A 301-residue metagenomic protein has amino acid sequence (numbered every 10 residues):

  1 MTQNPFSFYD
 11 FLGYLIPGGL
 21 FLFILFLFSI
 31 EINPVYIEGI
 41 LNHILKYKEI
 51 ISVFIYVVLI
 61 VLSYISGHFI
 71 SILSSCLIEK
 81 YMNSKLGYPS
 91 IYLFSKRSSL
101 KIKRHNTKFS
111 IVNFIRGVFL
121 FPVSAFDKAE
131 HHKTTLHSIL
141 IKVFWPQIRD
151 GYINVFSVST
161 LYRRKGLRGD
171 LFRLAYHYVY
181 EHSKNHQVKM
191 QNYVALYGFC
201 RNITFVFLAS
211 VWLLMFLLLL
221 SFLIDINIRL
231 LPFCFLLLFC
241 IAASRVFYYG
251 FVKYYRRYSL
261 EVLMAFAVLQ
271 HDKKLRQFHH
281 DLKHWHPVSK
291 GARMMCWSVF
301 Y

Functional and structural regions predicted by a protein language model:
M1-A129, M215-R256, V268: N-terminal first transmembrane alpha-helix
M1-F11, L15, F247-Y301: Cytosolic/matrix-facing juxtamembrane and C-terminal tails of multi-pass cellular membrane proteins
P5-I16, Y176-L223: Transmembrane alpha-helical segments and their cytosolic interface motifs in multi-pass membrane proteins
S29, L45-E49, S110, L120-F121 (+6 more regions): Short, flexible coil/linker elements and helix-boundary hinge sites characteristic of intrinsically disordered
E79-N185: Charge-rich cytosolic interhelical loops and cytosolic tails of multi-pass membrane proteins
